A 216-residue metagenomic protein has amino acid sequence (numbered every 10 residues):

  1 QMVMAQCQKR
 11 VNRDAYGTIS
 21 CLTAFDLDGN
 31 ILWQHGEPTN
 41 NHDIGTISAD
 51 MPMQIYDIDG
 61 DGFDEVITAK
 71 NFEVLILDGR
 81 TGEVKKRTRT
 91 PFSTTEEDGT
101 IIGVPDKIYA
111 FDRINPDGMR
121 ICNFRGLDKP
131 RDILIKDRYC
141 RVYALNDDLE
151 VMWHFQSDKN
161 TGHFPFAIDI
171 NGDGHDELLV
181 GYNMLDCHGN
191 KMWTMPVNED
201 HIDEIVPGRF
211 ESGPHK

Functional and structural regions predicted by a protein language model:
Q1-K216: Beta-propeller-forming repeat regions
